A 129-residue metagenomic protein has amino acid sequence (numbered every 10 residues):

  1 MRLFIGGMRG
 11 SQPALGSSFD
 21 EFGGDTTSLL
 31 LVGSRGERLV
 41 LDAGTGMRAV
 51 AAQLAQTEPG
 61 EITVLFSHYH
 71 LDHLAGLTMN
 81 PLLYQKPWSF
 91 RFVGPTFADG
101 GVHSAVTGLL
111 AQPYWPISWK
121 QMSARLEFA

Functional and structural regions predicted by a protein language model:
M1-A129: Binuclear metal-dependent hydrolase catalytic cores
